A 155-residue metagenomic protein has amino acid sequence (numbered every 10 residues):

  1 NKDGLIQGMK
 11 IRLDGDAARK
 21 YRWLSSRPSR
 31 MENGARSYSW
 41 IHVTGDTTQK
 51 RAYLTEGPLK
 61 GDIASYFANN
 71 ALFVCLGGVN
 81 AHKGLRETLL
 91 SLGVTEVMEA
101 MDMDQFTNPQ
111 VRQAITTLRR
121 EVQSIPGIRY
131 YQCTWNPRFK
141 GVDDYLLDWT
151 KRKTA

Functional and structural regions predicted by a protein language model:
N1-G93: Phosphate-handling DNA/RNA-contact segment within nucleic-acid enzymes
L54, T95-Q110, Q132-T134: Acidic beta-strand-to-loop metal/phosphate-binding motif
L72, E96, R129: Residues at the starts of beta-strands that form the adenosine-phosphate
C75-G78, G127-R138: A generic structural motif
T88, P109-I125: Short, aromatic/basic amphipathic alpha-helical patches
G93-M103, D148-A155: A polyampholytic, Gly/Pro-enriched intrinsically disordered region
F106-I115, D144-Y145, K151: C-terminal nuclease/phosphodiesterase catalytic domains that cleave nucleic-acid phosphodiester bonds
W135-A155: C-terminal functional segments of enzyme domains
